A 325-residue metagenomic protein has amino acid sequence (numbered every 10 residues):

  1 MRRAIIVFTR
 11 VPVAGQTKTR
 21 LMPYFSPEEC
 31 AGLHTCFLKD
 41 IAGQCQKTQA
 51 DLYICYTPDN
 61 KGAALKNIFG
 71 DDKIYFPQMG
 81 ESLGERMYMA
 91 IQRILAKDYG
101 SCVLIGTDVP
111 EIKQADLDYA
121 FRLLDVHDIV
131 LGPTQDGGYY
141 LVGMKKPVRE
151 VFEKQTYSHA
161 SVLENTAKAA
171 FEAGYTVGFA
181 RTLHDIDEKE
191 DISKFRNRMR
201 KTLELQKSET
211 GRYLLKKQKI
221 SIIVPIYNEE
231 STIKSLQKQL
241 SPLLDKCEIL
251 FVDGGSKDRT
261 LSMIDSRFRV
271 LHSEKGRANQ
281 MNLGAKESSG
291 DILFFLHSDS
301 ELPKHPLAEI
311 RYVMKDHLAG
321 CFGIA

Functional and structural regions predicted by a protein language model:
A4, K219-S221, E248: Cell-envelope/extracellular polymer assembly enzymes that use nucleotide-activated donors
V13-C45, N228-P242: Short, well-formed alpha-helical segments that are part of the catalytic scaffolds of diverse glycosyltransferases
A50-P58, Q237, K246-G255, L271: Short beta-strand/loop segment that forms part of the nucleotide-sugar
P58-K61, D253-L261, S300: A conserved acidic beta->alpha catalytic loop
G70-E81, L261-E287: Conserved donor nucleotide-binding strand/loop of the catalytic core
C102, L293: Short aromatic/hydrophobic "clamp" motif used to bind/position activated sugar donors
T107-A120, R259, S298-Y312: Acidic donor-binding/catalytic loop of UDP-sugar-dependent glycosyltransferases, especially processive GT2
L123-H127, H305-A325: Conserved donor NDP-sugar-binding/catalytic core segment of glycosyltransferases
